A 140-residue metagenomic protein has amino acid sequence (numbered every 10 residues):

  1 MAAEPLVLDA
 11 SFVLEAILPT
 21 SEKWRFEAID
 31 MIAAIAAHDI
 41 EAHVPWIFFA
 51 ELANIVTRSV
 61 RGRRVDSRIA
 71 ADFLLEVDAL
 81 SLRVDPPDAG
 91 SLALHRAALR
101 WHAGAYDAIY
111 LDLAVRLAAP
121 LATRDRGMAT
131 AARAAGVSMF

Functional and structural regions predicted by a protein language model:
M1-I47, S59-R68, D72: Short, well-structured N-terminal submotif of metal-dependent ribonuclease cores
M1-P5, F49, L111-F140: Acidic, PIN/NYN-like endoribonuclease modules and their adjacent C-terminal/linker elements
A3, A79-P120, R124: Active-site neighborhoods of divalent-metal-dependent phosphate/nucleic-acid chemistry enzymes
S11, W46, D88, D125-R126: Alpha-helix N-cap/helix-start capping motif
E15-I17, I55, A131-A132: Residues that scaffold the ATP/ADP-binding catalytic core of kinase and kinase-like folds
A37-D39, L80, L117, A135: Structured helix-beta-strand junction loops
A53-S81, A93: Active-site-proximal, substrate-binding regions of enzyme catalytic domains and RNA-binding/basic surfaces
